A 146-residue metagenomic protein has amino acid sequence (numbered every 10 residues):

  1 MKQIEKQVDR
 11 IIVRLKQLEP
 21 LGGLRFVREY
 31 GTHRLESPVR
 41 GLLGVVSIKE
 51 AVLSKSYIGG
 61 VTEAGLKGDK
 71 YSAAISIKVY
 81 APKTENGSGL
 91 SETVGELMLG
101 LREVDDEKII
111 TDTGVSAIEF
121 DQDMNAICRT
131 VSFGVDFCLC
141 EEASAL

Functional and structural regions predicted by a protein language model:
M1-Q17, A51-K55, L66-K70, E107-L146: Short, charged interaction patches at domain edges and termini
M1-V61, G87-S88: Small/polar-rich, solvent-exposed N-terminal microdomains that initiate assembly or binding
P20-G23, E103-I109: Structural alpha-beta junctions
V39-L43, G68-A74, C128: Short connector loops at helix/strand junctions that flank enzyme active sites, especially segments positioning acidic
S47, S76-Y80, S132-D136: Residue-level recognition of well-ordered beta-strand positions that form the cores of beta-sheet-rich folds across
G59-A81: Active-site-adjacent structural patch at catalytic or cofactor/ligand-binding sites
G60-L66, S91-E96, A145-L146: Short intrinsically disordered coil segments
E85-D106: Short, hydrophobic/π-rich interface segment
